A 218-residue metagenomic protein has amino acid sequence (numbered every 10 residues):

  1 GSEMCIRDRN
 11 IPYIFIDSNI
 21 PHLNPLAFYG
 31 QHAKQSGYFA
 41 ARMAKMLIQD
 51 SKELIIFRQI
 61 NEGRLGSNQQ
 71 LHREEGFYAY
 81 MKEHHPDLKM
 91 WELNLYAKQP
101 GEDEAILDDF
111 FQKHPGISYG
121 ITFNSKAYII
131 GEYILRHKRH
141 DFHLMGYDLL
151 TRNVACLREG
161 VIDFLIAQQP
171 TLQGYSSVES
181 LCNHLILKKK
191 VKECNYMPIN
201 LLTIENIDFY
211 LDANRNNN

Functional and structural regions predicted by a protein language model:
G1-I6: Short, small-residue-biased leader/transition segments that mark boundaries at the very start of proteins
R7-Q35, L150-R158: Flexible loop/hinge segments that line or gate small-molecule binding clefts
R9, M81-L88, L135-D141: Short helix-capping segments at alpha-helix termini
I14, T122-S125, L135-F164, T203: Venus flytrap/periplasmic-binding-protein-like
Y29-L54, Q169-I186: Hydrophobic alpha-helical segments within soluble ligand-binding/sensing domains
G30-Y38, R58-G76, L88-A105, T122-K126 (+2 more regions): Hinge/beta->alpha junction and helix N-cap segments in small-molecule ligand-binding domains
R64-L65, M81-H84, Q169-N218: Hinge/cleft segment of the Venus flytrap/periplasmic-binding protein
G101-G116: Short, well-structured alpha-helical segments in soluble
